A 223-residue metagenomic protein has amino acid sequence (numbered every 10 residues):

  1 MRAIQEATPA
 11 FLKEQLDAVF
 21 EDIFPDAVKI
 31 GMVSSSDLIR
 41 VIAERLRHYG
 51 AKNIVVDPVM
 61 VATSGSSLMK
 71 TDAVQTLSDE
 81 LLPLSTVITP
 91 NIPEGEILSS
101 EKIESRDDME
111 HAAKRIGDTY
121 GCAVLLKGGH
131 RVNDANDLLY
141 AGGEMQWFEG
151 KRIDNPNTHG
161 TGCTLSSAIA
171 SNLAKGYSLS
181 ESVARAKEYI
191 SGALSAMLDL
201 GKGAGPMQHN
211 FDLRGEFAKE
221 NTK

Functional and structural regions predicted by a protein language model:
M1-R2, A62-S67, G95-S99: A short acidic, helix-capping loop that chelates divalent metal ions and anchors anionic groups
M1-T63: Conserved N-terminal subdomain of the carbohydrate kinase-like
R40-V41, R47-H48, C122, E144 (+1 more regions): Nucleotide and nucleotide-moiety/phosphate-recognizing core
T71-M145: Conserved phosphate/ATP/ADP-binding segment of small-molecule kinases
E96-I97, N155-L179: Short, small-residue alpha-helix embedded
G143-I153: Glycine/charged-rich beta-loop-alpha catalytic/anionic-binding loops adjacent to active sites
M145-Q146, N172-A186: Phosphate-handling active-site elements
S180-K223: Charged C-terminal helix
